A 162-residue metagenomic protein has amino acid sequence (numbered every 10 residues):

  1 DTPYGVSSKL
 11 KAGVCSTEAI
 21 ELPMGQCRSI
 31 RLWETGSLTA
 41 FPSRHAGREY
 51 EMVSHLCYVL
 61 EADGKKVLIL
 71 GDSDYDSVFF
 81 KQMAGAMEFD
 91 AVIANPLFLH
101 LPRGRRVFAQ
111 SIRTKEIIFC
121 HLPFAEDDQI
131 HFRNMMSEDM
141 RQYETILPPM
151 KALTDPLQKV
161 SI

Functional and structural regions predicted by a protein language model:
D1-S8, A12, L68-S73, A91-L97 (+4 more regions): Active-site neighborhood of phospho(di)ester-bond hydrolases with catalytic His/Asp-centered motifs
V14-W33, K81-M83, R106-I162: Binuclear metal-ion centers of metallo-dependent hydrolases, dominated by the metallo-beta-lactamase
T17-M87, D155-I162: Core dinuclear metal-dependent hydrolase active-site scaffold
R44-A46, V78, P102-R103, Y143-I146: Residue-level detector of functional hotspots within protein domains
V59-S111, C120-E126: Metallo-beta-lactamase
